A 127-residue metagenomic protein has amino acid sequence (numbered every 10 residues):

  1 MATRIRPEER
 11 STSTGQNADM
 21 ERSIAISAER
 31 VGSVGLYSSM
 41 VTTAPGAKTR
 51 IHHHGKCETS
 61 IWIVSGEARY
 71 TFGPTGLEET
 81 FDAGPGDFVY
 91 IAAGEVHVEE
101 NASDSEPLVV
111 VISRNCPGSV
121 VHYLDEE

Functional and structural regions predicted by a protein language model:
M1-L36, R50, Y123-E127: A short, N-terminal "cap"/entry segment at the start of jelly-roll beta-barrel domains of the cupin/DSBH fold
R22, S38-T42, S60, T80 (+2 more regions): Conserved hydrophobic/aromatic beta-strand scaffold that supports enzyme active sites
V31, K56, T75, D104-S105: Short strand-connecting beta-turns/loops that link adjacent beta-strands
V31-V34, T43-A47, S65-R69, C116-S119: Short, charged/polar surface micro-motifs in flexible loops or helix N-caps
S39-G55, A93: Conserved short histidine dyad/triad with adjacent acidic residue
M40, H53, F72-P74, N101 (+1 more regions): Residue-level recognition of conserved beta-strand positions in structured domain cores
K48, C57-P85, E95, E100: A short beta-strand-loop-beta hairpin characteristic of the jelly-roll/cupin
G84-P85, A93-V120: Ligand-binding loop in jelly-roll beta-barrel domains
